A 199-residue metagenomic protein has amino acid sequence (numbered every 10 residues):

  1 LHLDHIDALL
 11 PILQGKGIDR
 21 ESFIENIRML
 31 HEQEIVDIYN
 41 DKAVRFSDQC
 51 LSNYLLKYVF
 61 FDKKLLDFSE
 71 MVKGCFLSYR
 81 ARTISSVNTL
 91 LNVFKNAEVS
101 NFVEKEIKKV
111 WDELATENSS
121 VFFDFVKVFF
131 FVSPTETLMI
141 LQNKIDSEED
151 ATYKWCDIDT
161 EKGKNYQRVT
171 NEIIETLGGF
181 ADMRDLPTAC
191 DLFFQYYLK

Functional and structural regions predicted by a protein language model:
L3-M139, E149-D150, D157-I158: C-terminal leucine-rich, beta-strand-based interaction scaffolds used for sensing/assembly
S120-K199: Leucine-rich, hydrophobic repeat-scaffold detector
